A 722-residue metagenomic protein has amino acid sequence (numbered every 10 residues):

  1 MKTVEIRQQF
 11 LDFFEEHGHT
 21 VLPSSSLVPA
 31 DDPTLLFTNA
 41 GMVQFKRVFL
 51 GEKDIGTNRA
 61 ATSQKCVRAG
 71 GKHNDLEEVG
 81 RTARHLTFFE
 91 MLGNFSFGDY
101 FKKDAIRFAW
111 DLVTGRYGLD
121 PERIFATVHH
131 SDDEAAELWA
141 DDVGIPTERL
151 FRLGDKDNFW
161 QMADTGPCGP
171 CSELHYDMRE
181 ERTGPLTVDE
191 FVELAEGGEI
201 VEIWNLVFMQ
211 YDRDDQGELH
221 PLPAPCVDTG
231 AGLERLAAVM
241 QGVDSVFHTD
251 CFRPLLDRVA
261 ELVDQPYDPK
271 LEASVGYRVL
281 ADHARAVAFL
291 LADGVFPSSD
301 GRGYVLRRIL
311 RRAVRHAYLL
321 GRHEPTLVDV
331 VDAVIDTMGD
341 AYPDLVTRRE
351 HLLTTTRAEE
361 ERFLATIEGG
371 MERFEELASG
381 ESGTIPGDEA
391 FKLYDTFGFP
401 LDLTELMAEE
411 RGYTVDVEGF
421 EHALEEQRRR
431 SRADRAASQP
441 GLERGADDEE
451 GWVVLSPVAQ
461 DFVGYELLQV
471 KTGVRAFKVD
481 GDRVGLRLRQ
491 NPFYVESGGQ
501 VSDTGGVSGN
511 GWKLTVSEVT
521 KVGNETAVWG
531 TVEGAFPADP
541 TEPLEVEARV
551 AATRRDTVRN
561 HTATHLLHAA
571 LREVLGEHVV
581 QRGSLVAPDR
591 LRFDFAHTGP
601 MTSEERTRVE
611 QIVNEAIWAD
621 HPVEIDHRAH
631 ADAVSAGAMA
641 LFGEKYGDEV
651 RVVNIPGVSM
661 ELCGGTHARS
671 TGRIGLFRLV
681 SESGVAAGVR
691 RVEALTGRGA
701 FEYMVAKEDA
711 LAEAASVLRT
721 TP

Functional and structural regions predicted by a protein language model:
M1-P722: A glycine- and charged-residue-rich anion-binding loop/surface
